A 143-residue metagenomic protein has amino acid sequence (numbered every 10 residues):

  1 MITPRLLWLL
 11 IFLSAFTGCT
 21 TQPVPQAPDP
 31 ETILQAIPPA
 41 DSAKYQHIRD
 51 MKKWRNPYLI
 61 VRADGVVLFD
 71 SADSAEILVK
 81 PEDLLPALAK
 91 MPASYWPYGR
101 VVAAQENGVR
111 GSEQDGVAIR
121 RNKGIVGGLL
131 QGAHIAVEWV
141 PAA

Functional and structural regions predicted by a protein language model:
M1-W8: Bacterial N-terminal signal peptides that target proteins for export
A15-G18: C-terminal motif of bacterial Sec signal peptides marking the signal peptidase cleavage site
T20-A143: Long, low-hydrophobicity, acidic/polar, solvent-exposed interaction domains
